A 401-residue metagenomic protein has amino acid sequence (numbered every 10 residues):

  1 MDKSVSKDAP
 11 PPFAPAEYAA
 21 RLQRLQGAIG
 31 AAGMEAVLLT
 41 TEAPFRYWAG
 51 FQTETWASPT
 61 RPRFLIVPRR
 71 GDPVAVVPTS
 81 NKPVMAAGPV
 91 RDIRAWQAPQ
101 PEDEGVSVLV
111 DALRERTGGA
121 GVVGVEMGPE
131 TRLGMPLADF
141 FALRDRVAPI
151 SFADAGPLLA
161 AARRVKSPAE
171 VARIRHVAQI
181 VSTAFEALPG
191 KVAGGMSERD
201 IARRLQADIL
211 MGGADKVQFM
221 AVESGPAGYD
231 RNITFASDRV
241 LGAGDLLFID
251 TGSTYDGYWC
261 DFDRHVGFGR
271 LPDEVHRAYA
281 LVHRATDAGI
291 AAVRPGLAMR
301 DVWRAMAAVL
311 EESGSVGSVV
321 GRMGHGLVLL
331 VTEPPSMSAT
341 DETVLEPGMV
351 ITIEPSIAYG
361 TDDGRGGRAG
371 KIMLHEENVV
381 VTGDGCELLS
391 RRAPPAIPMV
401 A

Functional and structural regions predicted by a protein language model:
M1-A401: Active-site neighborhoods and metal-handling regions in enzymes and metal-associated proteins
